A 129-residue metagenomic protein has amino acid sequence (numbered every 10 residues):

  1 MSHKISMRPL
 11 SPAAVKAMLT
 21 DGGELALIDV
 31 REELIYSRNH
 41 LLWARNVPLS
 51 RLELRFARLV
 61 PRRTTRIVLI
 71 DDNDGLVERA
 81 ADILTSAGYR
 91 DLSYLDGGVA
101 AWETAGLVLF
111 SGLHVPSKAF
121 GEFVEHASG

Functional and structural regions predicted by a protein language model:
M1-A26, V30-G129: Rhodanese-like catalytic fold shared by cysteine-dependent sulfurtransferases and DSP/PTP-type phosphatases
